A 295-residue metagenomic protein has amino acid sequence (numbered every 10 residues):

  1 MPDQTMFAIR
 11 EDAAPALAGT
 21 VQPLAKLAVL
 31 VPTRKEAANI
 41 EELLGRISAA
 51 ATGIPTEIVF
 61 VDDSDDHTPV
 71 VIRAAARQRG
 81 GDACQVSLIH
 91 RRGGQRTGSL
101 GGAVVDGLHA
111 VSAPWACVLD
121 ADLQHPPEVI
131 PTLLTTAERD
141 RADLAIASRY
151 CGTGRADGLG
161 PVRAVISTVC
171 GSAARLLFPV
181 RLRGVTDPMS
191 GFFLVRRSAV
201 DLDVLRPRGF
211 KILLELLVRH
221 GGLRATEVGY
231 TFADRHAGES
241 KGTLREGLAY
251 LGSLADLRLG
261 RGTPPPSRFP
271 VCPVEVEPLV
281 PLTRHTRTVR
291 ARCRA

Functional and structural regions predicted by a protein language model:
M1-K26, V180-R183, L205-A295: Hydrophobic helical membrane-anchoring modules
R10-A16, E36-A50: Short, well-formed alpha-helical segments that are part of the catalytic scaffolds of diverse glycosyltransferases
K26-A28, E57: Cell-envelope/extracellular polymer assembly enzymes that use nucleotide-activated donors
E36-N39, S64, P126: Donor nucleotide-sugar binding loop of glycosyltransferases
I54-D65, I89-R92: Short beta-strand/loop segment that forms part of the nucleotide-sugar
D62-V70, L123: A conserved acidic beta->alpha catalytic loop
I89-A110, W115, P127-F210, R235-G242: Acceptor/aglycone-binding surface of glycosyltransferases and processive sugar-polymer synthases
